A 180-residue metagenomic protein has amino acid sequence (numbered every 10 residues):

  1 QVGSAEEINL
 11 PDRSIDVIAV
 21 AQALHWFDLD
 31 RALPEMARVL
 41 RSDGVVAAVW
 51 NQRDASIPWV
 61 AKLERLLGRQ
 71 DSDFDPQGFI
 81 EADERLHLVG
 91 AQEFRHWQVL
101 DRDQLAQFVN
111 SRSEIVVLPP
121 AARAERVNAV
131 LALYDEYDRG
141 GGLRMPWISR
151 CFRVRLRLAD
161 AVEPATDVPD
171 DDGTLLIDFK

Functional and structural regions predicted by a protein language model:
V2: Conserved residues in the N-terminal Rossmann fold of short-chain dehydrogenase/reductase
E6-I18: A short acidic, Gly/Pro-enriched loop at the edge of an enzyme's catalytic core that lines a small-molecule cofactor
P11, L29-D30, I57-P58, E163-P164: Short glycine-/acidic-enriched loop or helix-start segments at secondary-structure transitions that form or flank
D16-D30: A short SAM/SAH-binding and catalytic strip from SAM-dependent methyltransferases
L24, Q52-D54, L158: Short, flexible active-site-adjacent loop segments at beta-strand->alpha-helix junctions, enriched in small/polar
R31-L100: Conserved catalytic/acceptor-binding region of the Class I
G78-K180: Conserved Class I S-adenosyl-L-methionine
